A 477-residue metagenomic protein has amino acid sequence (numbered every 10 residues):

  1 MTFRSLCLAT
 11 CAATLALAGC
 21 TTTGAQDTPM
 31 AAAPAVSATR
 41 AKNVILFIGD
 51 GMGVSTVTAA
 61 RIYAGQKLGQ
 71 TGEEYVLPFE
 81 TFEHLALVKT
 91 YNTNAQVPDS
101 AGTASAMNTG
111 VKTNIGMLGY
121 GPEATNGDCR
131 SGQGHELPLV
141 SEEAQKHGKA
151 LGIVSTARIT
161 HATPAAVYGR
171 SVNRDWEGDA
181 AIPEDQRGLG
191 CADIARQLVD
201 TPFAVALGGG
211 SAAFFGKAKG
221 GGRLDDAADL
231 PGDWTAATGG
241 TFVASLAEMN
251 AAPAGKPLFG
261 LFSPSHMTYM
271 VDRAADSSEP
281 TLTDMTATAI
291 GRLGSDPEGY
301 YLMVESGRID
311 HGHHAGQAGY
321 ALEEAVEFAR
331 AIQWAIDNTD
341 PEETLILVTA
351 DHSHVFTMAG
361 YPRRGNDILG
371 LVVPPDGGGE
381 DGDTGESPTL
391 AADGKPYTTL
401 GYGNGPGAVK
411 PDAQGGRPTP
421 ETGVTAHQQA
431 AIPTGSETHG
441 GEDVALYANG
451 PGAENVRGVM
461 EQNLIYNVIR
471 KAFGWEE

Functional and structural regions predicted by a protein language model:
M1-L8: Bacterial N-terminal signal peptides that target proteins for export
Q26-R40: N-terminal low-complexity, Pro/Thr/Ser-rich intrinsically disordered segments that act as propeptides or flexible
A41-N43, M52-A106, T160-E477: A post-motif C-terminal structural segment
G119-G134: His/Cys-centered metal/cofactor-coordination and adjacent catalytic loops
G152-S155, A206-G208: A structural signal for short, well-ordered beta-strand segments and their strand-loop junctions that often border
